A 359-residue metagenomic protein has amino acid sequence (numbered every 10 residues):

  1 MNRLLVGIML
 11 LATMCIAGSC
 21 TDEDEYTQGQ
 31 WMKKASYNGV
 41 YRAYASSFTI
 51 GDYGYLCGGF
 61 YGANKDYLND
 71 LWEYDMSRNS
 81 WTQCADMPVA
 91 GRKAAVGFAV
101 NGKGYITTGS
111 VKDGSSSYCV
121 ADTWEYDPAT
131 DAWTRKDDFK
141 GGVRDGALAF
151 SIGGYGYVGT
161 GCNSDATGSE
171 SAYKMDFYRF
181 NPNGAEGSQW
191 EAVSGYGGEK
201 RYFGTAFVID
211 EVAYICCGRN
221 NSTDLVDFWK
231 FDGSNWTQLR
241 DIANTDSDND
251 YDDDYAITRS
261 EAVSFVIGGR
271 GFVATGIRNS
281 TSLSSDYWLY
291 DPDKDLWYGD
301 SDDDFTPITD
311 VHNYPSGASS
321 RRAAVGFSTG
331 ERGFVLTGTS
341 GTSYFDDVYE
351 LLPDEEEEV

Functional and structural regions predicted by a protein language model:
M1-S19: Sec-dependent bacterial lipoprotein signal peptides
C20-V359: Kelch-like beta-propeller repeat domains
